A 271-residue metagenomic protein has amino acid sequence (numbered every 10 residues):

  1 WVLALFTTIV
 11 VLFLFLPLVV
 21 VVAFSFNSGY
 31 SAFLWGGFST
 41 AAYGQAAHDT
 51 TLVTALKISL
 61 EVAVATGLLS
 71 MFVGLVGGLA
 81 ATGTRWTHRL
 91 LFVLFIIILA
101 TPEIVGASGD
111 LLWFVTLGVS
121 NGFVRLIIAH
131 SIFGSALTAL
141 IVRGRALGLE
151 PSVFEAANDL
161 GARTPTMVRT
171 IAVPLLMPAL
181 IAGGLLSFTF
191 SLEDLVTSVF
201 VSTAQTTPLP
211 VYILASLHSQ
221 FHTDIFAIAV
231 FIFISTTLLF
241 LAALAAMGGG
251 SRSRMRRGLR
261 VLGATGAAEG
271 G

Functional and structural regions predicted by a protein language model:
W1-L5, A81, R85, R143-F154 (+3 more regions): C-terminal transmembrane helix and the adjacent membrane-cytosol boundary/short C-terminal tail of inner/organellar
L5-L18, S131-I132, A139-V142, E150-P151 (+1 more regions): Transmembrane alpha-helices
F15-G29, A107-G118, L185-F190, A243-L244: A structural signal for multi-pass alpha-helical bundles of membrane permease subunits that mediate small-molecule
F26, T50-A81: Transmembrane alpha-helix signature in integral membrane proteins
Y30, A42-T51, S191-G249, G271: Interhelical loop and adjacent transmembrane-helix boundary motif in polytopic membrane transport permeases
A32, T40, T87, I104-G134 (+2 more regions): Membrane-interfacial helix termini and adjacent extracytoplasmic/periplasmic loops of multi-pass transporters
T54-E61, G109-L137, P178-A179, G184 (+1 more regions): Loop-to-helix entry region at the N-terminal start of transmembrane alpha-helices in multi-pass membrane transporters
G77-F95, N121: Short loop segments and helix-boundary regions at transmembrane helix junctions of multi-pass inner-membrane proteins
